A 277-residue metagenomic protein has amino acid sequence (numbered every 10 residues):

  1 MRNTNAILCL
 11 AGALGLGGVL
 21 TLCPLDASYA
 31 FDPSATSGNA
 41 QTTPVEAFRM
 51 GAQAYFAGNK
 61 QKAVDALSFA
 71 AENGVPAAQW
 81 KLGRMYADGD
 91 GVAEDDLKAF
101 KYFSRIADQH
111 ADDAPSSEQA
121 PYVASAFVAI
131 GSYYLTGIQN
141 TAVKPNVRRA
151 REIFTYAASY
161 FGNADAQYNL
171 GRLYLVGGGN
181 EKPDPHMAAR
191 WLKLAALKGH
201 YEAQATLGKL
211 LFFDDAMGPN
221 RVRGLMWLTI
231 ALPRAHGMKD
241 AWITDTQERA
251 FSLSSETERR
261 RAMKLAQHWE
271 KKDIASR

Functional and structural regions predicted by a protein language model:
L16, L22-A66, N73, Q79: N-terminal leader/linker segments that initiate helical-solenoid repeat arrays
S34-A35, A235-R277: Terminal, low-structured helical/coil segments at or just beyond the last alpha-helical repeat
T36, A71, I106-A124, Y156-F161 (+1 more regions): Flexible helix-coil transition and linker loops at the boundaries of alpha-helical arrays
A47-A54, K81-D88, F127-I138, N169-V176 (+2 more regions): Hydrophobic face of amphipathic alpha-helices that form TPR/SEL1-like repeat modules and related alpha-solenoid
F56-A57, E72, D90-E94, S117-E118 (+8 more regions): Short coil/turn and helix-start
G58-K62, A93-Y102, A142-I153, E181-W191 (+1 more regions): Structural signature of tandem alpha-helical TPR/SEL1-like repeats, specifically the intra-repeat loop/turn
L97-Q109, G218-M238, K264-E270: TPR/TPR-like (Sel1-like) alpha-helical repeat modules
